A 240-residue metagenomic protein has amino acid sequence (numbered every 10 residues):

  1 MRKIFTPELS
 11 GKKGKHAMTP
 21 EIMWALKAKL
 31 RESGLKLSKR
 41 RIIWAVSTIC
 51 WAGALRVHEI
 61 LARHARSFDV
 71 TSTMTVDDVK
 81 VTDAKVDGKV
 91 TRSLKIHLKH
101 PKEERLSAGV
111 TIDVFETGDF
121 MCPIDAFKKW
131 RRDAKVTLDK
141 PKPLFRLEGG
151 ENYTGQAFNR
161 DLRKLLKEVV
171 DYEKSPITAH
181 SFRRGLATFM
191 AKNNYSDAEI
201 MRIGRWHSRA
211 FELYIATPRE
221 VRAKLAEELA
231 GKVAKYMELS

Functional and structural regions predicted by a protein language model:
M1-S240: Extended, non-catalytic subsegments within catalytic or DNA/protein-binding/adaptor domains
